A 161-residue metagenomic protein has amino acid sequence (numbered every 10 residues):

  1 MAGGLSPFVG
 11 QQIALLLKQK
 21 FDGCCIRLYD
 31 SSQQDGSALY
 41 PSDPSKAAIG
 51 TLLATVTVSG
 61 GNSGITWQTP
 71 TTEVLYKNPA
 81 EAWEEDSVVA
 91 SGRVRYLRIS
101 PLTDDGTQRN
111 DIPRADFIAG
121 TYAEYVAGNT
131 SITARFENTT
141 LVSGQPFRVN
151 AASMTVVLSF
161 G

Functional and structural regions predicted by a protein language model:
M1-L97, P101-G161: Small cysteine-rich, disulfide-bonded extracellular modules of the LU/uPAR three-finger superfamily and closely related
